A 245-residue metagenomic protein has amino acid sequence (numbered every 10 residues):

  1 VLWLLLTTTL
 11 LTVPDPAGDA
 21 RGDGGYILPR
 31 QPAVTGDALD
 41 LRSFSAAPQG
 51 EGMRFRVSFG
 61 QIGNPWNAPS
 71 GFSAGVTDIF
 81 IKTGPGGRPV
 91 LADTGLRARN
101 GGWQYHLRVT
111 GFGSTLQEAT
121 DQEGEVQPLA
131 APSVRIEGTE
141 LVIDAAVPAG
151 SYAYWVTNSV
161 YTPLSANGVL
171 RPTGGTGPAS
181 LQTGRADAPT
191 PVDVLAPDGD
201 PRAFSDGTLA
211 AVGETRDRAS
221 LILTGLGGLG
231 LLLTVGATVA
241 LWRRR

Functional and structural regions predicted by a protein language model:
V1-P14: Short, strongly hydrophobic alpha-helical membrane anchors
T12-V13, T83-W103, A149-V239: Acidic/polar low-complexity flexible segments
R30-V109, W242: Surface-exposed, glycine/proline- and aromatic-rich loop segments on solvent-exposed faces across compartments
P32, V57-G63, A119-G124, A145-A149: Secondary-structure transition/turn motif
R42-S45, L129-V134, G213-E214: Beta-strand-rich interaction surfaces with strong enrichment in secreted/lumenal proteins
G101-G138: Extended, solvent-exposed segments with strong compositional bias
R135-S151: Localized edge beta-strand/strand-to-loop motifs within extracellular or lumenal beta-rich domains
V239-R245: Membrane-interface capping segments at transmembrane-helix boundaries
